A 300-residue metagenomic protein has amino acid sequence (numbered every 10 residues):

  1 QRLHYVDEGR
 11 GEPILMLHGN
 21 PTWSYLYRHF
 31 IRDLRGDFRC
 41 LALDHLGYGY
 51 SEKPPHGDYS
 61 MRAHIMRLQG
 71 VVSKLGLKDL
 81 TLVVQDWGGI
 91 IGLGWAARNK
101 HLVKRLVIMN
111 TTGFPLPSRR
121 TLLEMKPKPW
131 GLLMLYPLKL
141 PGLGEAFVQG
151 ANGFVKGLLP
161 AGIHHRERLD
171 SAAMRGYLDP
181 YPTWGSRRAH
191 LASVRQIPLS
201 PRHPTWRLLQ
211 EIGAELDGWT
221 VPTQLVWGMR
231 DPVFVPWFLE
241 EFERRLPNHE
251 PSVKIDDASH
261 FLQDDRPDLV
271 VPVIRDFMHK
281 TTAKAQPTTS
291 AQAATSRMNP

Functional and structural regions predicted by a protein language model:
R2-L3, P13, L26, L41 (+3 more regions): Flexible "cap/lid" subdomain of the alpha/beta-hydrolase fold that forms the substrate-access gate
V6-Y50: Conserved HGGG/HGGXW glycine-rich cap/lid loop of the alpha/beta-hydrolase fold
G9, E52, R119, R266 (+1 more regions): Short, flexible helix/strand-to-coil boundary loops that buttress conserved ligand/catalytic motifs in alpha/beta
G19, D86, D264-D265: Conserved acidic functional residues
N20, T112, A258-F261: Active-site pre-Tyr helix/loop in NAD(P)-dependent dehydrogenases
F30, W95, V273-F277: Hydrophobic residues on the short alpha-helix immediately C-terminal to a glycine-rich phosphate/catalytic loop
N248-P300: Catalytic active-site module of serine/aspartate enzymes centered on a nucleophile-bearing elbow/loop
